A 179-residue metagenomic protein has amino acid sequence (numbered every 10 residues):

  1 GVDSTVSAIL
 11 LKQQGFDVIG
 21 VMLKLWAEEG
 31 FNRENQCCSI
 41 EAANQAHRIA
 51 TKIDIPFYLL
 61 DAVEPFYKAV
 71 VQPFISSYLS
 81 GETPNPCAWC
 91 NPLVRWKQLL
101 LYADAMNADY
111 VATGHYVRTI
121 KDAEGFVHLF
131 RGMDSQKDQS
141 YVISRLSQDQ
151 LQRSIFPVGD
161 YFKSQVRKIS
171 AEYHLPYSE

Functional and structural regions predicted by a protein language model:
V2-R145, I155, S164-V166: ATP-dependent adenylation/nucleotidyltransferase module used to activate substrates
S147-Q150: His/Asp/Glu-rich metal-coordinating catalytic cores of metallo-dependent phosphodiesterases/hydrolases acting on
Y161: Short gly/Ser/Thr-rich phosphate-binding loop of adenylate-forming enzymes
R167, P176-E179: Catalytic core of tubulin tyrosine ligase-like
S170: Rossmann-like dinucleotide/flavin-binding elements
Y173: Active-site and glycan-interaction determinants of carbohydrate-active enzymes
